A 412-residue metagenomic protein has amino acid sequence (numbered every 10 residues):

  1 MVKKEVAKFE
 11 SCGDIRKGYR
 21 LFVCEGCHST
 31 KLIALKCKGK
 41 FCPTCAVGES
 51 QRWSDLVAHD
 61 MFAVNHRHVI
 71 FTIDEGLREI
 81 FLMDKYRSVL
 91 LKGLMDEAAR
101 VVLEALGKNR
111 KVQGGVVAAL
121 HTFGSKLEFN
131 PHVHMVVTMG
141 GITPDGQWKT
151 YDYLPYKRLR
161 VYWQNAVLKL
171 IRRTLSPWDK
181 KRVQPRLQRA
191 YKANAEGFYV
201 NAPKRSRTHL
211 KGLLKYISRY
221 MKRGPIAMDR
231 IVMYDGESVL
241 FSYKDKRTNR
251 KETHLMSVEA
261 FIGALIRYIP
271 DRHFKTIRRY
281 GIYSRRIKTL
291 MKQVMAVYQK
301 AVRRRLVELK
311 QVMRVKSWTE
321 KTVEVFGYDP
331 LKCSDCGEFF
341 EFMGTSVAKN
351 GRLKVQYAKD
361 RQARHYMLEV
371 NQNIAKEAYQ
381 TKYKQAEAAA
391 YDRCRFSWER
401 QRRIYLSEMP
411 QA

Functional and structural regions predicted by a protein language model:
M1-A412: Beta->alpha loop/short-helix hinge microenvironment recognizer with preference for catalytic Tyr/His contexts
